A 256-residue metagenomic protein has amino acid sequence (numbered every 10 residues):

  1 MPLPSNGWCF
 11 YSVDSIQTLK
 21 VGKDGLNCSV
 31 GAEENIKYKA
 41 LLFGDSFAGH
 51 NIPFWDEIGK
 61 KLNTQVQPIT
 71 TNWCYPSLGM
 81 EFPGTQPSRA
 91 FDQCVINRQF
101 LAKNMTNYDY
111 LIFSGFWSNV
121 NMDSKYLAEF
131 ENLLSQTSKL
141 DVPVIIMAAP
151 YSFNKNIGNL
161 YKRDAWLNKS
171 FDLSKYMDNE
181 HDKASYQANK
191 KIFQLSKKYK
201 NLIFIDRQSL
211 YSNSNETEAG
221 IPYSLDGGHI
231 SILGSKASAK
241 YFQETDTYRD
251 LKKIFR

Functional and structural regions predicted by a protein language model:
M1-R256: Extracellular/periplasmic envelope-modification machinery, especially enzymes that add or remove acyl/ester groups on
